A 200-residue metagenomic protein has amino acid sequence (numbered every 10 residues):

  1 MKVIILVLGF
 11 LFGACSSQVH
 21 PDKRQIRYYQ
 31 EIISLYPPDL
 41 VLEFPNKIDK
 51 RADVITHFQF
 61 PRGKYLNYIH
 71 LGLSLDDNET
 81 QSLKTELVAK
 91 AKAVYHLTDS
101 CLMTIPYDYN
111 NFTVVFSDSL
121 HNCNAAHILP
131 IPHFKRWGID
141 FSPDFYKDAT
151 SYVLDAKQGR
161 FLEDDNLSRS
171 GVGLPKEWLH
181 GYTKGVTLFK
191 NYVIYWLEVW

Functional and structural regions predicted by a protein language model:
M1, V54-Q59, S170-V172: Residue-level detector of functional hotspots within protein domains
M1-C15: Sec-dependent bacterial lipoprotein signal peptides
K2, K23, K47-K50, K64 (+8 more regions): Context-gated lysine
C15-T104: N-terminal export/targeting and maturation segments
N110-W200: Extracytoplasmic electrostatic interaction patches
